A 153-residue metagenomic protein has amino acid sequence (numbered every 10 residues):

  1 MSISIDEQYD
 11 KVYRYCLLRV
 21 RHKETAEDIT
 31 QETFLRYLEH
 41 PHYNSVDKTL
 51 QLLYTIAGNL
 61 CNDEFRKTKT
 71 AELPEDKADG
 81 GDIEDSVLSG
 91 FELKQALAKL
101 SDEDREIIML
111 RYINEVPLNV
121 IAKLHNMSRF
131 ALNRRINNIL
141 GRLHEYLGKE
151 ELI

Functional and structural regions predicted by a protein language model:
M1-R14, L18, E27: A short, charge-rich alpha-helical start-of-domain segment used by transcription regulators
Y13, F34, S101, R105 (+1 more regions): C-terminal flanking helix
R14, D28-L35, E39, D47-N59: Structural recognition of an alpha-helix C-terminal capping motif at a helix-to-coil junction
T55-E75: Arg/Lys-rich amphipathic alpha helix in sigma70-family domain 2
K67, L73-A98: Acidic, proline/glycine-rich intrinsically disordered inter-domain spacer in sigma factors
I107-R111: A short pre-motif secondary-structure segment
N119, K123-E151: DNA-recognition helix of helix-turn-helix
